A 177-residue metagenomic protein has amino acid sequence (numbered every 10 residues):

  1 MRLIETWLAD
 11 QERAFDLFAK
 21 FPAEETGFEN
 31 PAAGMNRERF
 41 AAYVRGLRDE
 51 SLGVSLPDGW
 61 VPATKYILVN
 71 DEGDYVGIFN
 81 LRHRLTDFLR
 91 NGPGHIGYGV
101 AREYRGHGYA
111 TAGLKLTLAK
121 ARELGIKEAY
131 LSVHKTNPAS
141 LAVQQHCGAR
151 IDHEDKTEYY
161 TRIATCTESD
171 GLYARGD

Functional and structural regions predicted by a protein language model:
M1-H95, K120, K156-D177: GNAT-family acyltransferases
E5-L8, V100, K135: Conserved residues at beta->alpha junctions
G34-R37, H134, P138: An alpha-helix initiation/capping motif
G73, F88, R105-G106, T136: Glycine-/small-residue-rich active-site loops that bind phosphorylated ligands and cofactors
G97-V100, G106-E123, P138-H146: Conserved acetyl-CoA-binding loop-helix of GNAT-fold acetyltransferases
A121-S132: Conserved GNAT acetyl-CoA-binding A-motif
S132-V133, Q145-I163: Conserved catalytic-core motifs of GNAT/GCN5-like acyltransferases
